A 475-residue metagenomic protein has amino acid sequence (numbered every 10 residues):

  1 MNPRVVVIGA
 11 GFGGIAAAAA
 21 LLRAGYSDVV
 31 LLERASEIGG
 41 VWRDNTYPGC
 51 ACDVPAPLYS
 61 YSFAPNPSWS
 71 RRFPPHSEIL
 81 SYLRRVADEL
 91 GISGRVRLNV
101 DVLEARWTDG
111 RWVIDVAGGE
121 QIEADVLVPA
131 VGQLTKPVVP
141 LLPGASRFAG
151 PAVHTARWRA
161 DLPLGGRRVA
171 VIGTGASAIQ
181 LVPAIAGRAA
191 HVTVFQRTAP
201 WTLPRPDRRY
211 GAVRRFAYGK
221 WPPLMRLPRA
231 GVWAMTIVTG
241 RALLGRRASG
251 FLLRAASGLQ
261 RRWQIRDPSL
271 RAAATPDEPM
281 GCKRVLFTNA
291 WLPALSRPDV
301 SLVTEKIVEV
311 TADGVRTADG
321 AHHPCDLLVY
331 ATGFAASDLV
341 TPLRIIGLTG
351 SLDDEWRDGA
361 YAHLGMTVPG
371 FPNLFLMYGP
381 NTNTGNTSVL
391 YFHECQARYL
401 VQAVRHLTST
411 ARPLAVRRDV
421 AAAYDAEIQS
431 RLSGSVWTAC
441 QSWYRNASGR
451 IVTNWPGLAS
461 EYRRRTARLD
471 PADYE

Functional and structural regions predicted by a protein language model:
P3-V7, F12-V96, R197-A199, W263-S269: Beta1-alpha1 glycine-rich phosphate/pyrophosphate-binding loop at the start of Rossmann-like nucleotide-binding domains
V6-F12, A16-R23, S27-E37, L127-L259 (+3 more regions): Rossmann-like dinucleotide-binding core of oxidoreductases
I8, Q121-L134, A170-I172, V315 (+1 more regions): Short hydrophobic core segments
N66-R85, G245-L253, E278-A290: Short beta-strand to alpha-helix junction loop
R71-T135, E309: Feature captures the FAD/FMN-dependent oxidoreductase FAD-binding
F251-R254, G258-P324: Alpha/beta-hydrolase fold catalytic core
A331-R405: Glycine/threonine-rich phosphate-binding loop and adjacent beta-strand/alpha-helix elements that clamp
E394, R398-E475: C-terminal active-site-capping segments
